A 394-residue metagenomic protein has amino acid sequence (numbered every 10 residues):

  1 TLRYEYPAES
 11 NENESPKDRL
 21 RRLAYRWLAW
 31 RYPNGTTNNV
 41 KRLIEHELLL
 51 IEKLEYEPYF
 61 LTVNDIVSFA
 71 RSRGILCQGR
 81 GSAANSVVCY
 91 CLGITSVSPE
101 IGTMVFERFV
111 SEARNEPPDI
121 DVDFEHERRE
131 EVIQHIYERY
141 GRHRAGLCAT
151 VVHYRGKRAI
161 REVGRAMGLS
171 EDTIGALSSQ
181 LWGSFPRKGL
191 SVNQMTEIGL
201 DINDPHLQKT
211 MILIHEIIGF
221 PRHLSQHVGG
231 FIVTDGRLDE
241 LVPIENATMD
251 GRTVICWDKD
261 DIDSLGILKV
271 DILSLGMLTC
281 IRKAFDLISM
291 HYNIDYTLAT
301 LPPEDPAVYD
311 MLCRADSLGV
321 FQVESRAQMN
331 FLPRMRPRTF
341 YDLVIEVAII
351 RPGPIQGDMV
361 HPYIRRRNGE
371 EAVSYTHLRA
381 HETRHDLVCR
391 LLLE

Functional and structural regions predicted by a protein language model:
T1-R379, R384: Alpha-helical scaffold/interaction cores of sigma-54-like transcription cofactors and many family A DNA polymerases
H381-E394: Positively charged, low-complexity/disordered segments
